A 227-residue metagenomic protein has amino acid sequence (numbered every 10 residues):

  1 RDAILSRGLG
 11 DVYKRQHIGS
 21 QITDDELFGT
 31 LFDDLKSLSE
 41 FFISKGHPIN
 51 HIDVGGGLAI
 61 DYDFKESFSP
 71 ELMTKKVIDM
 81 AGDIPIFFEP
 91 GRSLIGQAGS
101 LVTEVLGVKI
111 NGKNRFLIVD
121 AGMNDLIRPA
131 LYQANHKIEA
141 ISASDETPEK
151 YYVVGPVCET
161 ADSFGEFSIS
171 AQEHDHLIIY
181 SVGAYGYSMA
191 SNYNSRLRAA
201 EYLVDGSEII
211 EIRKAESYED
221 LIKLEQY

Functional and structural regions predicted by a protein language model:
R1-Y13: Single conserved hydrophobic/aromatic residue that forms the stacking wall/gate of nucleotide- or nucleobase-binding
R7, F32-F41, K76-V77: Short, well-ordered amphipathic alpha-helical segments that serve as non-catalytic structural scaffolds within diverse
D11, R15, I49-D53, P85-F87 (+1 more regions): Structural preference for beta-strand elements that scaffold enzyme active sites
D11-S20, E173-D175: Internal alpha/beta core interface subdomains
I18-G19, I52-D61, P90-R92: Glycine-rich beta-strand-to-loop/alpha-helix junction loops that act as flexible
D24-T30, D61-T74, Q97-T103, G107 (+1 more regions): Short glycine/threonine-rich loop-to-helix capping motif typified by GTGT followed within a few residues by an Asp-Pro
F42-P48, D79-I84, K109-N111: Short helix-capping segments at alpha-helix termini
K76, P85-Y227: Charged (often Lys/Glu-rich) extended helix/loop segments that serve as interaction or gating elements
